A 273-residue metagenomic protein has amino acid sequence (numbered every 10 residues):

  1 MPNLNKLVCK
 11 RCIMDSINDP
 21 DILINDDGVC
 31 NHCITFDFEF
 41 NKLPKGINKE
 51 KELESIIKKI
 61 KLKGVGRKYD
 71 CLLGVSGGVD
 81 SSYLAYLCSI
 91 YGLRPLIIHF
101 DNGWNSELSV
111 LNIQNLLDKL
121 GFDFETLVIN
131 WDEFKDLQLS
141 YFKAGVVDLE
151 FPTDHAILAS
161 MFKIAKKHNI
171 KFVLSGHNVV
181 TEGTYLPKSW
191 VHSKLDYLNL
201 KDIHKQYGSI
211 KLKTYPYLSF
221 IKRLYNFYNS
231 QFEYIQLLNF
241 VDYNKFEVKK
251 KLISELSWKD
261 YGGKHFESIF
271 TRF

Functional and structural regions predicted by a protein language model:
M1-C71, L87-F273: Nucleotide-activated chemistry modules centered on ATP-dependent adenylation/adenylyltransferase
C71-D80: Short, glycine-rich nucleotide/cofactor-binding loops
Y83-L84: Hydrophobic positions on the alpha1 helix immediately C-terminal to the Walker A/P-loop
